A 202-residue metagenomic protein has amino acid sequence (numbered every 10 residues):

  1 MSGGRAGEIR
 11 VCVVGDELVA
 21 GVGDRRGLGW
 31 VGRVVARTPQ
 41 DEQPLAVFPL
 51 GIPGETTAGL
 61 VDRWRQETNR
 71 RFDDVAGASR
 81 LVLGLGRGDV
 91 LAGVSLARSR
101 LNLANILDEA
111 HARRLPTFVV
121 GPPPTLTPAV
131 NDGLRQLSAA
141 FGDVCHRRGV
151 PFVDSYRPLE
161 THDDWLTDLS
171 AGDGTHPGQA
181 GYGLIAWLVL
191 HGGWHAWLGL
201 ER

Functional and structural regions predicted by a protein language model:
M1-P53, A58, R65-V75: Serine-esterase "nucleophile elbow" of acetyl-processing enzymes
R10, S79-V82, P116: Structural motif
V22-G27, G93-A97, P128-G133: Short, solvent-exposed loop/turn segments at secondary-structure boundaries
L50-E55, L83-V90: Cell-envelope and extracellular/periplasmic
A58-R65, V94-A104: Glycine-rich anion/phosphate-binding loops
R70-A78, R113-R114, A196-L198: Glycine-rich phosphate-binding loop signature in dinucleotide/nucleotide-binding domains
G84-G88, I106-S138, H162: Active-site segments of SGNH/GDSL-like serine hydrolases that catalyze O-acetyl group transfer/hydrolysis on lipids
P124-R202: Catalytic His-Asp segment of secreted/periplasmic serine-dependent ester chemistry enzymes
